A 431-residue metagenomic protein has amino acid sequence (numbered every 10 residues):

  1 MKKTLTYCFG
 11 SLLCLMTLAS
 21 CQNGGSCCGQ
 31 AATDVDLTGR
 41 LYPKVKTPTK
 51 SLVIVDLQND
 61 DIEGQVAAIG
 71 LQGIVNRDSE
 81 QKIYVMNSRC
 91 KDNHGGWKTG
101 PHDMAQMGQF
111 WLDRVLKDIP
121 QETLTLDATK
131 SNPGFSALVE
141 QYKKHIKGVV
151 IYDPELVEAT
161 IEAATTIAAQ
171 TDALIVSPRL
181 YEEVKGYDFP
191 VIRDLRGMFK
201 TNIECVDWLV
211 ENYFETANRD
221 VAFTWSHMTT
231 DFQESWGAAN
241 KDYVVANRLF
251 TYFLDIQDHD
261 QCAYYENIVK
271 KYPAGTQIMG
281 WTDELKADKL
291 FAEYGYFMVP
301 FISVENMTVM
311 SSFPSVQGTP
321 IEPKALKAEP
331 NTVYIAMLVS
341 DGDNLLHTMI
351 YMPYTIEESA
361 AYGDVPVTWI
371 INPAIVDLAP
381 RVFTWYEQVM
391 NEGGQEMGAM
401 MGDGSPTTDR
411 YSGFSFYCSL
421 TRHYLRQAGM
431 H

Functional and structural regions predicted by a protein language model:
M1-F9: Bacterial N-terminal signal peptides that target proteins for export
C8-T17: Bacterial N-terminal signal peptides
C21-V376: Terminal accessory/targeting
A222, G413-H431: CE4/NodB-like, metal-dependent polysaccharide N-deacetylase domain that modifies extracellular/periplasmic N-acetylated
K327-E329, Y354-Y362, L378-M401, Y424-L425: Acidic (Asp/Glu)-rich catalytic clusters
H347, L378-A379, P406-T408: Extracytoplasmic/secreted cell-surface and envelope-processing proteins
T368-A374, M397-G404: Soluble catalytic regions of membrane-associated enzymes that act on cell-envelope and secretory-pathway components
M400-F414: C-terminal regions of proteins
